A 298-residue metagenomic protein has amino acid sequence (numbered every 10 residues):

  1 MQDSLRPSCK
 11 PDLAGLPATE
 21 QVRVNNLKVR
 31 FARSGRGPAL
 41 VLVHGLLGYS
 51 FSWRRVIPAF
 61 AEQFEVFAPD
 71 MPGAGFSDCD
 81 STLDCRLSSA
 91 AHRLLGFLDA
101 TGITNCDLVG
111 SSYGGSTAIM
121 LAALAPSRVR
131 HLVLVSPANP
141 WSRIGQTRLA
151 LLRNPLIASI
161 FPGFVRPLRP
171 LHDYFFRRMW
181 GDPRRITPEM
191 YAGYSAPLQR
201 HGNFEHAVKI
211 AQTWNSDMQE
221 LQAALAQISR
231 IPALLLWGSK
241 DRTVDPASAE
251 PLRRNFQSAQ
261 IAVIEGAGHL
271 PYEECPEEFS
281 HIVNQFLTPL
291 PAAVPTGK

Functional and structural regions predicted by a protein language model:
M1-L40, A61-F64, H92, I103-T104 (+1 more regions): Alpha/beta-hydrolase fold catalytic core
L13, V24-N26, R30-S34, F67-Y113 (+1 more regions): Active-site loop/oxyanion-hole signature of alpha/beta-hydrolase fold enzymes
L27-F76: Conserved HGGG/HGGXW glycine-rich cap/lid loop of the alpha/beta-hydrolase fold
V29, V165-Q227: Conserved alpha/beta-hydrolase catalytic His-Asp/Glu region
A123, R130-P162: Flexible "cap/lid" loop of the alpha/beta hydrolase fold
I228-S229, L235-W237: Short beta-strand/loop motif that positions the catalytic acidic residue of the alpha/beta-hydrolase fold
K240-V244: Acidic catalytic loop of the alpha/beta-hydrolase fold
A259-K298: Catalytic active-site module of serine/aspartate enzymes centered on a nucleophile-bearing elbow/loop
